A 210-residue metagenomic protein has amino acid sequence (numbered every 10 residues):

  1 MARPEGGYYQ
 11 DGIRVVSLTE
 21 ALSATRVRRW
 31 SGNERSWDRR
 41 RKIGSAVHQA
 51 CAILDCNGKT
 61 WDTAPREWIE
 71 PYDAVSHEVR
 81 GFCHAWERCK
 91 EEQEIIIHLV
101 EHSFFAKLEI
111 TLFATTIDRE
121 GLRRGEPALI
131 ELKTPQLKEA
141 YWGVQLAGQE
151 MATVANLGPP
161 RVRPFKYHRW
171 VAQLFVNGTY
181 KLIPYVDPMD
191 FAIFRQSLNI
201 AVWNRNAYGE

Functional and structural regions predicted by a protein language model:
M1-F113: Metal-dependent nuclease catalytic cores that hydrolyze phosphodiester bonds in DNA/RNA, characterized by
E78, I95, H102-E210: Nucleic-acid nuclease catalytic cores
